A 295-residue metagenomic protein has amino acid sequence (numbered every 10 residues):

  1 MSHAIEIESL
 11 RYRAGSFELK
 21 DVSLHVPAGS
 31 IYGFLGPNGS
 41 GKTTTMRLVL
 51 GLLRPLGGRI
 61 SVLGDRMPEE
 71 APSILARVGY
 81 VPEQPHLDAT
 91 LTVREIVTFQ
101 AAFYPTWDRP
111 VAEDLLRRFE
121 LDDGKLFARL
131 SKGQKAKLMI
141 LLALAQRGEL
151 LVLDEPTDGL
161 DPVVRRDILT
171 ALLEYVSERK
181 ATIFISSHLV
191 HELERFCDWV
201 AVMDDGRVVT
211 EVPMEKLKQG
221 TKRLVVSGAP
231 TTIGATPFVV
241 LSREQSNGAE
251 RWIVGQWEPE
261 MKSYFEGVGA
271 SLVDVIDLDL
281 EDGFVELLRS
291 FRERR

Functional and structural regions predicted by a protein language model:
S2-I7, Y12-D204, V209-T210: ABC transporter nucleotide-binding domains
R11, R94, V190, T231 (+2 more regions): Alpha-helix N-cap/helix-start and coil->helix boundary motif
F17, E69-P72, P110-E113, E215 (+3 more regions): Generic alpha-helical secondary structure signal
T92, P213, I276-D279: Short loop/turn segments at beta->alpha junctions
G148-P156, T231-G234, P259-K262: Short, surface-exposed beta-strand/loop "edge" segments at domain boundaries and coil↔beta transitions
L169-W257: ABC transporter nucleotide-binding domain
A249-R295: C-terminal coupling/interaction segments
